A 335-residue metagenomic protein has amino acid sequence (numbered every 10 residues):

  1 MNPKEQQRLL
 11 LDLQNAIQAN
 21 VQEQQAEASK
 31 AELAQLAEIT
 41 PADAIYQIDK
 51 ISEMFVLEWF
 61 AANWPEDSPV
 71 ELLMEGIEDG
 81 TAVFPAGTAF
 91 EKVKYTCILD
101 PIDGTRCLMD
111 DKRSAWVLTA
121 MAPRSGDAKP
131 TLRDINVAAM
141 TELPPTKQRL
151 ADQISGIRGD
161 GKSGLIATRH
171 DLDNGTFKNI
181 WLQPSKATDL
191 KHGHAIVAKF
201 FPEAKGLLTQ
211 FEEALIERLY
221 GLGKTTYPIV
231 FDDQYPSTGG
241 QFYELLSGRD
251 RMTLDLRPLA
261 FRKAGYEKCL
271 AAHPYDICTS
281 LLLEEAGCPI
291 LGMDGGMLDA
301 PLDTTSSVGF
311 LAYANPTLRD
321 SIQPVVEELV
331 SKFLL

Functional and structural regions predicted by a protein language model:
M1-I102, P316-T317, S331-L335: N-terminal subdomain of lithium-sensitive/metallo-dependent phosphomonoesterases centered on the IMPase/IPPase/PAP
L10, Q14-I17, V21, Q25 (+3 more regions): An extended, acidic
E27-A28, A61-P69, R124-P130, P145 (+2 more regions): Alpha-helix termini
T40-I45, D103-C107, V230-D232, K268-C269: A short glycine/serine-rich beta->alpha loop
K50-F55, E66-L72, D111, V117 (+1 more regions): Conserved long hydrophobic alpha-helices within structured protein cores
V56, F60, V117, M121 (+1 more regions): Buried hydrophobic packing segments
F90-G159: DPxDG-like acidic metal-binding loop motif
